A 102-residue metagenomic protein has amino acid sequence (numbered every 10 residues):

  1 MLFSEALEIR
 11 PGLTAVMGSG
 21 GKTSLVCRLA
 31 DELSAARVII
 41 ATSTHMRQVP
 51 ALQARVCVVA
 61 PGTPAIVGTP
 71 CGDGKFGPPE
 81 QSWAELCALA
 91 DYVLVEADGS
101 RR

Functional and structural regions predicted by a protein language model:
F3, E8-R10, T14, S19-G20 (+1 more regions): ATP-dependent carboxylate-amine ligase catalytic core
S24-I40: A conserved segment at the C-terminal end of the G1
